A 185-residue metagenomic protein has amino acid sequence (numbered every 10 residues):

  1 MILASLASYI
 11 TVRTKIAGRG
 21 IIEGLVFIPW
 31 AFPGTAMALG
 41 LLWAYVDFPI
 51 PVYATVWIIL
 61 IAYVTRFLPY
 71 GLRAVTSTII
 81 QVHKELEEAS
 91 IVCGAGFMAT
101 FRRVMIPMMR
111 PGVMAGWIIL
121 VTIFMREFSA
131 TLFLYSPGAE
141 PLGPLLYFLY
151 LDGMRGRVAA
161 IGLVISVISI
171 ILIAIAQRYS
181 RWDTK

Functional and structural regions predicted by a protein language model:
M1-T11: Transmembrane alpha-helix signature in integral membrane proteins
T11, I28, A89-S90, L146 (+1 more regions): Hydrophobic alpha-helical segments that mediate membrane insertion or helix-helix packing
T14-I22, T35-L68, M98, L134-G138: Membrane-interfacial helix termini and adjacent extracytoplasmic/periplasmic loops of multi-pass transporters
G18, T76-E87, I91, A95-R103 (+1 more regions): C-terminal transmembrane helix and the adjacent membrane-cytosol boundary/short C-terminal tail of inner/organellar
G24, W57-L60, S77, F101-I106 (+3 more regions): Internal alpha-helical transmembrane segments of multi-pass membrane proteins, especially GPCRs
L25-G34, I58-L68, I118-M125, Y135-S136 (+1 more regions): Hydrophobic transmembrane alpha-helices
I28, F32, T65, L72-V75 (+3 more regions): Transmembrane alpha-helices
F124-R155: Glycine-rich helix-loop "coupling/hinge" segments at transmembrane-helix boundaries in multipass transporters
